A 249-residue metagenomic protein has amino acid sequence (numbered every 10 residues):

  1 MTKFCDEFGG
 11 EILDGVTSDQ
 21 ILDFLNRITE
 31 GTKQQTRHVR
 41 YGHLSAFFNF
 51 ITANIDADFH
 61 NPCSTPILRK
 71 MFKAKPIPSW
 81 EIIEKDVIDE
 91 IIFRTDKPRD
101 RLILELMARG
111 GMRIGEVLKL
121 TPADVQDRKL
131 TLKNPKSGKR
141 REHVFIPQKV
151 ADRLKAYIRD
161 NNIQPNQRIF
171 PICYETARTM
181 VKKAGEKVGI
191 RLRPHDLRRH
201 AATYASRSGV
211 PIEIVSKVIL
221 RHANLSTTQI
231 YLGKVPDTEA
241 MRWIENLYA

Functional and structural regions predicted by a protein language model:
M1-I77, N161, K187: N-terminal core-binding DNA-recognition domain of tyrosine recombinases/integrases
F72-D89, S137-Q148, I163-R168: DNA breakage-rejoining catalytic core of tyrosine-based enzymes
K85-I114: Basic, Lys/Arg- and aromatic-enriched nucleic-acid-binding interface segment
G110, G115, K119-A156: Conserved tyrosine-mediated DNA breakage-rejoining catalytic core shared by Y-recombinases
V125-D127, R191, V210-I230: Short, polar N-cap/turn motifs at the start of nucleic acid-interacting alpha helices
K133, Q148-M180: Major-groove DNA-contacting interfaces characterized by cationic-aromatic clusters
K136, I219-E245: Catalytic-site neighborhood detector that most strongly recognizes the C-terminal catalytic loop/helix of tyrosine
I163-Q167, R178-V218: Short, basic (Lys/Arg/His-rich) helix/loop patches that form interaction surfaces in the mid-to-C-terminal regions
